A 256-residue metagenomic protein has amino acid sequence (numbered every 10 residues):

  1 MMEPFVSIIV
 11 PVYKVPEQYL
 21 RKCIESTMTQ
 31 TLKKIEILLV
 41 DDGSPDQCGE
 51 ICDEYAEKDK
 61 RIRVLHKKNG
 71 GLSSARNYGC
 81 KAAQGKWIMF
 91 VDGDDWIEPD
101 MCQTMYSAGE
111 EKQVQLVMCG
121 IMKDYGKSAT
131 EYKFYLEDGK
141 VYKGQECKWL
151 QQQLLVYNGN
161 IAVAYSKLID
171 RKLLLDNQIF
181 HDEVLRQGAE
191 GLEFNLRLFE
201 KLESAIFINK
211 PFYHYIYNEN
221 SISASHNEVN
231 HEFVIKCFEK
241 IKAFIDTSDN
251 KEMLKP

Functional and structural regions predicted by a protein language model:
P4-S7, S26, E36, E193: Cell-envelope/extracellular polymer assembly enzymes that use nucleotide-activated donors
V15-T29: Short, well-formed alpha-helical segments that are part of the catalytic scaffolds of diverse glycosyltransferases
R21-E25, G49-D53, N77, G85 (+1 more regions): Short alpha-helix within the catalytic core of nucleotide-sugar-dependent glycosyltransferases
D41-E50: A conserved acidic beta->alpha catalytic loop
K67-A83: Glycine-rich, basic loop-to-helix element that forms the pyrophosphate-binding segment of sugar-nucleotide handling
I88: Short aromatic/hydrophobic "clamp" motif used to bind/position activated sugar donors
G93-I206, Y213-V229: Donor-binding/catalytic cores of nucleotide-activated saccharide and glycerol-phosphate transferases/polymerases
H214-P256: C-terminal subregions of glycosyltransferases and related glycan-biosynthesis enzymes
